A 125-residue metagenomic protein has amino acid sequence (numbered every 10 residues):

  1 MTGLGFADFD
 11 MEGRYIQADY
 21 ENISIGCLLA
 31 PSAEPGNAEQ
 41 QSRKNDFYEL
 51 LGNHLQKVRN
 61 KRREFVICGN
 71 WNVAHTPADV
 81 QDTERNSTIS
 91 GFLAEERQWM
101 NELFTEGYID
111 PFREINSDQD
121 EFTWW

Functional and structural regions predicted by a protein language model:
M1-F9, Y48-G52, A94: Short charge-dense sequence patches
M1-P35: Structured beta-strand-rich core segments of catalytic domains in phosphoester-bond hydrolases
L4-F6, P31-Y48, E84-T88: Surface-exposed cleft-lining segments at the edges of enzyme active sites
Y15, A38-Q41, T123-W125: Surface-exposed beta-strand edges and their flanking turn/coil or helix-capping segments
E49-W125: Metal-dependent phosphoesterases centered on the DNase I-like endonuclease/exonuclease/phosphatase
